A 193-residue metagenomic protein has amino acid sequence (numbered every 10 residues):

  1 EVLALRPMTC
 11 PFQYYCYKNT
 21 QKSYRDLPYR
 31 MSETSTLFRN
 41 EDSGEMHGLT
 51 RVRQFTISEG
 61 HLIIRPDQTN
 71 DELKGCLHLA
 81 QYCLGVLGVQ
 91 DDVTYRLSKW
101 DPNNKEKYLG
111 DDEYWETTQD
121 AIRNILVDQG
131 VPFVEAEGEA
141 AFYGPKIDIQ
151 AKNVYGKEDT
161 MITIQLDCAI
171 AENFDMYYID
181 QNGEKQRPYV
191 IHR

Functional and structural regions predicted by a protein language model:
E1-R193: TRNA-recognition modules of translation machinery and tRNA-sensing kinases, especially anticodon-binding
